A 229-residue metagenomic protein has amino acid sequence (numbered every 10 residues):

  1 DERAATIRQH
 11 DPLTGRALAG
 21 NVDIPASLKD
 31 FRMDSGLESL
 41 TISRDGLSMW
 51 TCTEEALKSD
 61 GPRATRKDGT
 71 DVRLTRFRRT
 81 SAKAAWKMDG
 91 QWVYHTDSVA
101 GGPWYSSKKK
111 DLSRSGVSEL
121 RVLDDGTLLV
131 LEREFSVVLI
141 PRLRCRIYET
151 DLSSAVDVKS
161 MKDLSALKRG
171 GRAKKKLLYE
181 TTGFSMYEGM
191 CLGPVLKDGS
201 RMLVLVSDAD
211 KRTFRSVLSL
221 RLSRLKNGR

Functional and structural regions predicted by a protein language model:
D1-R229: Sequence/structural signature of beta-propeller domains
